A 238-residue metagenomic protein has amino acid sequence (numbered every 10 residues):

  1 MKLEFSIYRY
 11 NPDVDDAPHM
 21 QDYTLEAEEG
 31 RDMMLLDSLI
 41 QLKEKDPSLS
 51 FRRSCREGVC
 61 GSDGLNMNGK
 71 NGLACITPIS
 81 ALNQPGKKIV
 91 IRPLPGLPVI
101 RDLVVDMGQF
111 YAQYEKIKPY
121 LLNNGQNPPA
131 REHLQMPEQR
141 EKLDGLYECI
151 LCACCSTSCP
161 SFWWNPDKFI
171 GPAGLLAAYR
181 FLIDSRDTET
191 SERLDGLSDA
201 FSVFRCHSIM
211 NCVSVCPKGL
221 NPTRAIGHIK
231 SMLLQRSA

Functional and structural regions predicted by a protein language model:
M1-T24: Eukaryote-biased recognition of intrinsically disordered, low-complexity regulatory segments
Q21-M33: Short, contiguous acidic and Ser/Thr-rich linear segments
E26, N66-G69: Short strand-turn-strand beta-turns centered on an Asx-Gly dipeptide
D32-D46, I89-A238: Ferredoxin-type iron-sulfur electron-transfer modules in oxidoreductases and energy-metabolism complexes
D46-R52: Active-site phosphate-binding and catalytic loops of NTP-dependent enzymes
C55-G64: Short, structured protein-protein interaction patches enriched in aromatics and acidic/basic residues, typified by
G64-L65, C159: Short beta-strand scaffold segments in enzyme catalytic cores
K70-P85, I89-I91: Glycine-rich phosphate/adenylate-binding loop and adjacent beta-alpha elements of nucleotide- or dinucleotide-binding
